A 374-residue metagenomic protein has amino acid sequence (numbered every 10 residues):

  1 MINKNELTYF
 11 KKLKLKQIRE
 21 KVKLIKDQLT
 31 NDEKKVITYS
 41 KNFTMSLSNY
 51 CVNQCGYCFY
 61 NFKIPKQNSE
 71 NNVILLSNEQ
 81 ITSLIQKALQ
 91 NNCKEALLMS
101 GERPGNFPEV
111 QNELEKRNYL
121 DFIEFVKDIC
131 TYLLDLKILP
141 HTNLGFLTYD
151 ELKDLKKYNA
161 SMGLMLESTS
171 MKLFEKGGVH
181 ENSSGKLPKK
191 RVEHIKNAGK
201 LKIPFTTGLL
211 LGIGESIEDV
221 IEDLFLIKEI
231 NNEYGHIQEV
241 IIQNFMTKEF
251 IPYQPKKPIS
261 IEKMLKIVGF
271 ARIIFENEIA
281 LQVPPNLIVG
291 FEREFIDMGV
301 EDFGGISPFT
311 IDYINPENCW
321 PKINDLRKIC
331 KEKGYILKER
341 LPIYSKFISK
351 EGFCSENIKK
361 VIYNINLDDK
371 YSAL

Functional and structural regions predicted by a protein language model:
M1-K16, E20, L29-D32, T82 (+3 more regions): Auxiliary Fe-S-binding modules of radical SAM enzymes
K23, M45, G269: Active-site phosphate/pyrophosphate- and oxyanion-stabilizing loops and adjacent acidic/basic residues in soluble
L24-S40: Glycine/alanine-rich phosphate-binding loops at beta-alpha junctions
K35-Q80, R103: Canonical Radical SAM [4Fe-4S] cluster-binding loop centered on the CxxxCxxC motif and its immediate flanking residues
I37-M45, K94-L98, P140-T142, M162-L164 (+5 more regions): Hydrophobic faces of well-ordered beta-strands that scaffold small-molecule active sites in alpha/beta enzyme cores
K41-F43, S69, M99-N118, M246-K256 (+1 more regions): Glycine-rich, proline-tolerant flexible connector loops at the mouths of alpha/beta enzymes
F43-M45, E102-P104, L144-T148, S168-S170 (+5 more regions): Active-site-proximal loop/turn and secondary-structure-junction residues that shape catalytic pockets, frequently
I64-N232: Conserved Radical SAM active-site core
